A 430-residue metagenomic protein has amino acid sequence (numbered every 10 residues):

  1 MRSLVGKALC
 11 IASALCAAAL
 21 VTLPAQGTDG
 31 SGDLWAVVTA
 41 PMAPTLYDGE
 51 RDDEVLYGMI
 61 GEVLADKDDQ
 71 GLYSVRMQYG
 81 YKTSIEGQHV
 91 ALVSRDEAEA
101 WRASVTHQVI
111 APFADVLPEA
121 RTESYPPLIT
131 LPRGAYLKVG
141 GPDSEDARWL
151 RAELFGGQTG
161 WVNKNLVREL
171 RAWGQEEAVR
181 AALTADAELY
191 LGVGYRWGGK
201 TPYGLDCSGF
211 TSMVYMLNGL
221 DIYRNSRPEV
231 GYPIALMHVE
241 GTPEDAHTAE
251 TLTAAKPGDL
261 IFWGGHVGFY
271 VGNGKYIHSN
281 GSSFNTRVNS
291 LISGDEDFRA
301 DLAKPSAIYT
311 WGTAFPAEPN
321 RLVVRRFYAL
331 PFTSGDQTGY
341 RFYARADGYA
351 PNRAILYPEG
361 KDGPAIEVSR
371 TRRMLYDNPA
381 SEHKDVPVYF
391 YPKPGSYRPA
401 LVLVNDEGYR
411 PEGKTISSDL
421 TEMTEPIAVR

Functional and structural regions predicted by a protein language model:
L9-L20: Bacterial N-terminal signal peptides
T28-P44, Y57-E62, K67-D69, R76-Q108 (+4 more regions): Boundary regions of SH3-family modules and the immediately adjacent low-complexity/disordered segments in eukaryotic
V55-L56, P112-A114, P118-E119, E123-A135 (+4 more regions): Glycine-rich catalytic cores of cysteine/serine-nucleophile enzymes that process amide/ester linkages in cell-envelope
G71, R148, G395-P399: Exposed beta-strand face motif in extracellular beta-rich ectodomains
A187, G199-N218: Active-site nucleophilic cysteine motif
L220-I292: ...with weaker cross-activation on analogous glycine-rich loops/strands in unrelated enzymes
S293-Y328: Low-complexity, Gly/Ser/Thr/Pro-rich intrinsically disordered linker/tail segments
N320-R430: Extracellular/lumenal mature domains of secreted and surface-exposed proteins
